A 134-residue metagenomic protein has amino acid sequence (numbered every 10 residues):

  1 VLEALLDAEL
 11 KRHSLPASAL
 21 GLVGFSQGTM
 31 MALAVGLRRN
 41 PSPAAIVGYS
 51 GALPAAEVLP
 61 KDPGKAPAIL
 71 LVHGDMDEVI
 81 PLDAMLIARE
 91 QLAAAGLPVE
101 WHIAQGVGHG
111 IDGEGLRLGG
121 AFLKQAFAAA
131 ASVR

Functional and structural regions predicted by a protein language model:
V1-R12: Alpha/beta-hydrolase active-site loop
L10, S18-K65: Primarily recognizes the serine-hydrolase "nucleophile elbow" in alpha/beta-hydrolase and SGNH/GDSL folds
A17-S18, G64-I69, A95-P98: Short, proline-enriched alpha-helix->beta-strand connector loops that line the catalytic pocket of alpha/beta-hydrolase
L53-V58, V79, I111-D112: A short beta-to-alpha transition loop/helix N-cap that caps and shapes the active-site region
D62-A66, L118-A121: Short, hinge-like loop/turn segments at secondary-structure boundaries
L70-H73, D77: Short beta-strand/loop motif that positions the catalytic acidic residue of the alpha/beta-hydrolase fold
D83-R134: C-terminal catalytic histidine-bearing segment of alpha/beta-hydrolase fold enzymes
